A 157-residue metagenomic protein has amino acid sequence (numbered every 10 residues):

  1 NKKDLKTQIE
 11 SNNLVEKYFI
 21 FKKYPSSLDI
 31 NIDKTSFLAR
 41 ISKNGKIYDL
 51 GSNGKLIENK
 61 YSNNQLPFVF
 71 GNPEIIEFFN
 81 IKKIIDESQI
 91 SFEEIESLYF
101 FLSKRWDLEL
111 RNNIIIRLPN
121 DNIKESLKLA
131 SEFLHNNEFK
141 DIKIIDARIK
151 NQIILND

Functional and structural regions predicted by a protein language model:
K2, I20-S26, F100-F101, A147: Short, glycine-/polar-rich solvent-exposed loops and beta-turns at beta-strand/coil boundaries
T7, S11-S26, E96: Short, well-structured beta-strand/strand-turn elements
E10-E16, D86-E94, E138-K140: Short secondary-structure junctions
E16-K17, S27, S36-A39, I57 (+3 more regions): Short beta-strands and strand-coil junctions in structured, solvent-facing domains, enriched
L28-L102, E109: Extracytoplasmic segments of membrane-associated envelope/inner-membrane machinery
L38-S42, F78-F79, R117-K128: Solvent-exposed, non-transmembrane alpha-helical starts
N120-D157: Extracytoplasmic/luminal low-complexity segments enriched in Pro/Gly and acidic/polar residues that act as flexible
